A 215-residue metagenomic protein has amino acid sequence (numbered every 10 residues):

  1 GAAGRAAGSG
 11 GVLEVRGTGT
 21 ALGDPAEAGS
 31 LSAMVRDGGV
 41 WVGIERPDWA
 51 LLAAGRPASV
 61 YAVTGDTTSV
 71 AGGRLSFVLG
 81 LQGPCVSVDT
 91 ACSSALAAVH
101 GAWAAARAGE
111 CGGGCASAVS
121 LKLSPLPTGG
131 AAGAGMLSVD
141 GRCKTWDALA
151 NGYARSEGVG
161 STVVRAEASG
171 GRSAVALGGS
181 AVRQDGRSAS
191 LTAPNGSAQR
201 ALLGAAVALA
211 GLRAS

Functional and structural regions predicted by a protein language model:
G1-S215: Condensing-enzyme catalytic core of the thiolase-fold
